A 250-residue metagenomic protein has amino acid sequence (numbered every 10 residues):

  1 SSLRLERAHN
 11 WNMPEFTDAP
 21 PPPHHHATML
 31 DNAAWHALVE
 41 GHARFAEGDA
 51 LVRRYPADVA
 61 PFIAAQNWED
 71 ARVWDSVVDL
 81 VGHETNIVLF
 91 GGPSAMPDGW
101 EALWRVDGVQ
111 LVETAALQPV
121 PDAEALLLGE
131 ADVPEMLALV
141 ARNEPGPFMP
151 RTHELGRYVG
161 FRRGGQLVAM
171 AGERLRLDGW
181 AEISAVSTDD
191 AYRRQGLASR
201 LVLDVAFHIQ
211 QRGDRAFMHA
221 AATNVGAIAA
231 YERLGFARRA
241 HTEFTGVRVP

Functional and structural regions predicted by a protein language model:
S2-P121: Acyl-donor-binding surface of acyltransferase catalytic domains
I63-E69, V186-R194, A221: A short, internal acetyl-CoA/4′-phosphopantetheine-binding micro-motif in the GNAT/acyltransferase core
R72-S76, R194-F207, I228-R233: Conserved acetyl-CoA-binding loop-helix of GNAT-fold acetyltransferases
S76-H83, R200-R215, A237: Conserved acyl-CoA
L89-S94, H208, F217-I228, F244-P250: Conserved beta-strand-loop-alpha-helix junction that forms the acyl-donor binding cleft
A95-W100, S199, A222-A240: Conserved active-site alpha-helix within GNAT-family acetyltransferase domains
E101-E113, H219, A237-P250: Conserved catalytic-core motifs of GNAT/GCN5-like acyltransferases
P147-R157, F161-T188: A conserved beta-strand-loop-helix scaffold within acyl/acetyltransferase catalytic domains
